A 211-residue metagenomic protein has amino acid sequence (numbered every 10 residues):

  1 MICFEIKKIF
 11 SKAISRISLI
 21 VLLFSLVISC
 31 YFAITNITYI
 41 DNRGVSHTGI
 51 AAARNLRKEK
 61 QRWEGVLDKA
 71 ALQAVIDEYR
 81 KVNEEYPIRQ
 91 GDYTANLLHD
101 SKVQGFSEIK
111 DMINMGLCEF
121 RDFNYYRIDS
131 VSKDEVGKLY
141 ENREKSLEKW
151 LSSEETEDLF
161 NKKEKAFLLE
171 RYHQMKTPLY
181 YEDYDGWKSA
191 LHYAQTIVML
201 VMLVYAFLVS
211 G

Functional and structural regions predicted by a protein language model:
M1-L22: Aromatic- and glycine-rich beta-strand/loop motifs that create alpha-glucan
S11-S15, N36, K188-L191: Membrane-interface helix-boundary signature
I20-I28, V198-V204: Lipid-exposed faces of alpha-helical membrane segments in multi-pass integral membrane proteins
F24, I28, Y39, W187-Q195: Membrane-proximal extracellular juxtamembrane segment immediately upstream of a following transmembrane helix
L26-V103: Juxtamembrane non-transmembrane segments of integral membrane proteins
W63, L67-A70, A74, V82-Y86 (+6 more regions): Short, flexible helical or helix-coil boundary motifs
Y79-E141: Extracytoplasmic loops/domains of multi-pass membrane proteins
R121-V209: Membrane-proximal, non-transmembrane alpha-helical segments
